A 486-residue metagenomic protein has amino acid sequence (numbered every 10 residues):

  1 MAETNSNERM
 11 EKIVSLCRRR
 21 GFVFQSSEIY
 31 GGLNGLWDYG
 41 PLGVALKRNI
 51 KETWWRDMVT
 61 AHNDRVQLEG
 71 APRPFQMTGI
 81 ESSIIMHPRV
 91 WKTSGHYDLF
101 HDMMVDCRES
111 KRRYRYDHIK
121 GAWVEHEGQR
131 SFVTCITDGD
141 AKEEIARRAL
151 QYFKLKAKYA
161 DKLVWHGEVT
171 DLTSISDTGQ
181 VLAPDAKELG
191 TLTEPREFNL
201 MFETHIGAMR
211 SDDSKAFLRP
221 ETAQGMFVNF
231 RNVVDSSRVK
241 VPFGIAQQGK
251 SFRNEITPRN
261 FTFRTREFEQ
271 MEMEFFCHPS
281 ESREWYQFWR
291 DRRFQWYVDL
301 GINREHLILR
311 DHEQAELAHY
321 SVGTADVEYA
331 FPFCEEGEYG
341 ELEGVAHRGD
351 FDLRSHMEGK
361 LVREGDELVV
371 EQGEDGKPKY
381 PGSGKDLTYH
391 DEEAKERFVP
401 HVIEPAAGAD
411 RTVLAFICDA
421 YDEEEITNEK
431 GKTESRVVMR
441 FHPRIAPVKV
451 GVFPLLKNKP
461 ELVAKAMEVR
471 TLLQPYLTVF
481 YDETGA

Functional and structural regions predicted by a protein language model:
M1-A486: NTP/phosphate- and nucleic-acid-binding module
